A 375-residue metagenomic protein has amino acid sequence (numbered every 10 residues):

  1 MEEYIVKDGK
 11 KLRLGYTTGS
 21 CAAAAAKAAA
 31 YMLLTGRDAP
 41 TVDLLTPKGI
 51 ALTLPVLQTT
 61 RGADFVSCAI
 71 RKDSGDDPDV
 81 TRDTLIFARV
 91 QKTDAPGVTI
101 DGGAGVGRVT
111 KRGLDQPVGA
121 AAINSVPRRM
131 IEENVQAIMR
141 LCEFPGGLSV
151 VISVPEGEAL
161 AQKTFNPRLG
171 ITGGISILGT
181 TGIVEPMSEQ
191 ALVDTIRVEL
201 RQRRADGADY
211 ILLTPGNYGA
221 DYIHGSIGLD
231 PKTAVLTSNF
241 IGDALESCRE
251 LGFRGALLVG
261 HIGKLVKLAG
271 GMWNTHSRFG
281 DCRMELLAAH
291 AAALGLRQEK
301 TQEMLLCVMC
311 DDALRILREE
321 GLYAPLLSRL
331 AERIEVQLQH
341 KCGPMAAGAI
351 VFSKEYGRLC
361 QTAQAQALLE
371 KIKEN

Functional and structural regions predicted by a protein language model:
M1-K163, P167-L169: Generic N-terminal targeting/processing segments that precede catalytic cores or assembly contacts
E3-V6, R13, L169-I175, T180-R329 (+2 more regions): A structural signal for small-residue-enriched, beta-sheet-centric alpha/beta enzyme cores and oligomeric scaffold folds
L85-F87, S226-L229, T362-L368: Surface-exposed flexible segments
R108, E158, G219, K264 (+1 more regions): Surface-exposed, flexible loop/turn segments at secondary-structure boundaries
K111, A161, Y222, K267-A269 (+1 more regions): Generic domain-boundary/flexible-linker signal
A346-N375: Short, amphipathic C-terminal "tail helix"
